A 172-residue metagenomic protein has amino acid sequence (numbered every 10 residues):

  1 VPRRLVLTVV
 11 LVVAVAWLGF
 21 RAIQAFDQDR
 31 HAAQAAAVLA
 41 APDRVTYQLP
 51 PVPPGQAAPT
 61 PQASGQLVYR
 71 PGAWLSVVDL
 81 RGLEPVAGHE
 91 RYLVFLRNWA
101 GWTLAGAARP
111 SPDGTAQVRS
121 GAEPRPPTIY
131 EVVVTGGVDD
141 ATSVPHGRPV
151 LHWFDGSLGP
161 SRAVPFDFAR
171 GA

Functional and structural regions predicted by a protein language model:
V1-A172: N-terminal targeting/export leaders
